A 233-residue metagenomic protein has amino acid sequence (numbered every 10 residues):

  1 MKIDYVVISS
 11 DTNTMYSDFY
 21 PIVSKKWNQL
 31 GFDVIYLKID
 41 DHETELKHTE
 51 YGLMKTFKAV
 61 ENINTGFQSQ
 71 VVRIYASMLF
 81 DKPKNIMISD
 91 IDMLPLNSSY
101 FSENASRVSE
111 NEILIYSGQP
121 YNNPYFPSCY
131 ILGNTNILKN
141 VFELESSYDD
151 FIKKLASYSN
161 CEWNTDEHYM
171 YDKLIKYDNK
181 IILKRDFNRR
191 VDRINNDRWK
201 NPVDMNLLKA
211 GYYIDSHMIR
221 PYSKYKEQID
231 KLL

Functional and structural regions predicted by a protein language model:
M1-N62, K231: N-terminal anchoring/stem segment of glycosyltransferases
D18-P21, K25, Y75, N164-D172: A structural signal for well-ordered alpha-helical segments within the folded catalytic domains of diverse enzymes
V34, I86, N179-I181: Hydrophobic anchor at the start of a short beta-strand that flanks the dinucleotide cofactor-binding loop
V60-I86: A conserved donor-nucleotide-binding helix/loop in the catalytic core of Leloir-type glycosyltransferases
D90-L94: The conserved acidic donor/metal-binding loop of glycosyltransferases
P95-P127: Conserved donor-nucleotide/metal-binding helix-loop-beta segment in metal-dependent transferases, i.e., the alpha-helix
P124-I137: Short glycine- and hydrophobic/aromatic-rich loop-to-beta-strand nucleating segment in the catalytic cores
T135-L233: Catalytic core and acceptor-binding pocket of nucleotide-sugar-dependent glycosyltransferases
